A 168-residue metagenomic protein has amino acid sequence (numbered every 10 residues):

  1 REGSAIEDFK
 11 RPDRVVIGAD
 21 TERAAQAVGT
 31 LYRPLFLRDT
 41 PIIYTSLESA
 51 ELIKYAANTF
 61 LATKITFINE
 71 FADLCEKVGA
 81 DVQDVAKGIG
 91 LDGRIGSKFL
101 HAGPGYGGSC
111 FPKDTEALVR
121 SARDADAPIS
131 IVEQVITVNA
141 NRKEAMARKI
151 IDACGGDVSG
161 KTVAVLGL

Functional and structural regions predicted by a protein language model:
R1-L168: Structural/interface elements that position substrates and couple domains in central-metabolism enzymes
